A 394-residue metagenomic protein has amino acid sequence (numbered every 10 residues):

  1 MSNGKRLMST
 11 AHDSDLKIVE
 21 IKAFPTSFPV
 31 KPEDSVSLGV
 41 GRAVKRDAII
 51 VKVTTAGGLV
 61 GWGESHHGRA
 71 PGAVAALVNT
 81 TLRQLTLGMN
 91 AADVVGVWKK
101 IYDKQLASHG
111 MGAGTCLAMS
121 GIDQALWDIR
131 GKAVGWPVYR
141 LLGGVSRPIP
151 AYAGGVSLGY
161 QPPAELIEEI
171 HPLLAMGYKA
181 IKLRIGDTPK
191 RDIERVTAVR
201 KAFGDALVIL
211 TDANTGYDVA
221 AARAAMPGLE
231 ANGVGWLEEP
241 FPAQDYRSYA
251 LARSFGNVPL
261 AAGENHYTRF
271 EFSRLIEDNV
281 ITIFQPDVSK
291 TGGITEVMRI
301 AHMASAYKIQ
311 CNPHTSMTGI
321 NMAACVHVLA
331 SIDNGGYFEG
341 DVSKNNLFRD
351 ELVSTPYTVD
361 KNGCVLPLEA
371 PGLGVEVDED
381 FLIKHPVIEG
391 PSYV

Functional and structural regions predicted by a protein language model:
G4-K5, D13-V19, A23-V30, A48 (+2 more regions): Flexible C-terminal active-site loop/helix
I18, G58, L82, I122 (+8 more regions): Conserved, mostly hydrophobic/aromatic
E20-K22, T54-A133: Metal- or metallocofactor-binding catalytic centers and their adjacent structured scaffolds across diverse enzyme
V30-S37: Short Pro/Gly-enriched beta-strand edge/turn motifs at strand-loop
G61, A151-G154, I181-L183, I209-A213 (+5 more regions): Hydrophobic faces of well-ordered beta-strands that scaffold small-molecule active sites in alpha/beta enzyme cores
T80, P227, G233, Q244-C364: Shared catalytic-loop signature of beta/alpha-barrel
M119, D123-G159: Glycine-rich, aromatic-flanked loop segments that form ligand/cofactor-binding clefts across common enzyme folds
R147-G256: Metal-dependent enolase-superfamily TIM-barrel catalytic cores that perform enediolate-based chemistry
